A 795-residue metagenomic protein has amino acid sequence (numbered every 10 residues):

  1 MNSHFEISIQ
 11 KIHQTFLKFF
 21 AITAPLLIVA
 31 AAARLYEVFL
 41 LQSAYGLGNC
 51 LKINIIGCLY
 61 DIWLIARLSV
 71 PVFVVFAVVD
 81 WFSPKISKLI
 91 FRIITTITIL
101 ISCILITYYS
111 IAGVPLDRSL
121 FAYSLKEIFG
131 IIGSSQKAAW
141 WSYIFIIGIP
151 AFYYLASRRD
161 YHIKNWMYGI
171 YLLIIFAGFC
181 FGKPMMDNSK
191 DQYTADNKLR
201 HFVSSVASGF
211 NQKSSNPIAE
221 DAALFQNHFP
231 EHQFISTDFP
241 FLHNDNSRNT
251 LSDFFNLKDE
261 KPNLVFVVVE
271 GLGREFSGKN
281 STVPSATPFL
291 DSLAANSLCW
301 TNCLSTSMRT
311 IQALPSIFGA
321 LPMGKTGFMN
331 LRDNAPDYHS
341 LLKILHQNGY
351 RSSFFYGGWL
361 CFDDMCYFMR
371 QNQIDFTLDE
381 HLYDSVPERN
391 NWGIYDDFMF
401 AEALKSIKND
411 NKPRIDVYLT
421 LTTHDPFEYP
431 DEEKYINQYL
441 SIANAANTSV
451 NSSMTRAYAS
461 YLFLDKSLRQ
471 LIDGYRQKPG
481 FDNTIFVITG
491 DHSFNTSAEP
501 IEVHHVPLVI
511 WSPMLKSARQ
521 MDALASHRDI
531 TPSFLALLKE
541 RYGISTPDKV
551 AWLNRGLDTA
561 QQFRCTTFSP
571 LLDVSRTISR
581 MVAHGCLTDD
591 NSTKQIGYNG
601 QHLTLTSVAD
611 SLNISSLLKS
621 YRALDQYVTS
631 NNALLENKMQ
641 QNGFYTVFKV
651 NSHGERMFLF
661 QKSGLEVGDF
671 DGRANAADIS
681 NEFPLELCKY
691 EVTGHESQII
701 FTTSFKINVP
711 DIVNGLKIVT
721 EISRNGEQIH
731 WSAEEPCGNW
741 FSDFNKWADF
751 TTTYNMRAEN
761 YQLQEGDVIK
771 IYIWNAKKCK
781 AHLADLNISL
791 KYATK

Functional and structural regions predicted by a protein language model:
N2-S215: Transmembrane and membrane-interface helices of multi-pass, inner-membrane envelope-modifying transferases
H13-F16, F20, K516-G664: Membrane-interface soluble catalytic domains
L26, I53, P262, N483 (+1 more regions): Alpha-helical hydrophobic/aromatic positions enriched in membrane-embedded helices and signal peptides
S124, A313, H504-V506, S526 (+5 more regions): Residues that flank catalytic or metal-binding motifs in active/ligand-binding sites
R200-T546: Soluble catalytic regions of membrane-associated enzymes that act on cell-envelope and secretory-pathway components
N444-N447, D558-F563, M756-G766: Intrinsically disordered, low-complexity coil segments
F648-K795: Extracellular and organelle-lumenal recognition/adhesion modules and their flexible linkers in secreted
